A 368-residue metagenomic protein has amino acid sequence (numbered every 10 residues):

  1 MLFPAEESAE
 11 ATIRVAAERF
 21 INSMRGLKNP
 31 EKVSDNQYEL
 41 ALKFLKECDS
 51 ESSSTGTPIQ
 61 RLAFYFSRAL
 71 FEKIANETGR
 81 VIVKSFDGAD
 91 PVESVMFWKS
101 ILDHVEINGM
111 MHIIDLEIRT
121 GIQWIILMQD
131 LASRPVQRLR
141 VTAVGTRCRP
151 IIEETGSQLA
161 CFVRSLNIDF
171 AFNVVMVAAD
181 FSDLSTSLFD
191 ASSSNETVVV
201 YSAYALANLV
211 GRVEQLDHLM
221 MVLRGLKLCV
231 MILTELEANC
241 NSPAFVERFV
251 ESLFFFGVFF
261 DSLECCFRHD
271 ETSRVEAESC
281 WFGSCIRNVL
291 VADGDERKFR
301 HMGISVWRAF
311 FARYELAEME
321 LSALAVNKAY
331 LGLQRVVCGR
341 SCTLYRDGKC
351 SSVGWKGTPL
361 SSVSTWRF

Functional and structural regions predicted by a protein language model:
M1-F368: Long, compositionally biased intrinsically disordered terminal regions
